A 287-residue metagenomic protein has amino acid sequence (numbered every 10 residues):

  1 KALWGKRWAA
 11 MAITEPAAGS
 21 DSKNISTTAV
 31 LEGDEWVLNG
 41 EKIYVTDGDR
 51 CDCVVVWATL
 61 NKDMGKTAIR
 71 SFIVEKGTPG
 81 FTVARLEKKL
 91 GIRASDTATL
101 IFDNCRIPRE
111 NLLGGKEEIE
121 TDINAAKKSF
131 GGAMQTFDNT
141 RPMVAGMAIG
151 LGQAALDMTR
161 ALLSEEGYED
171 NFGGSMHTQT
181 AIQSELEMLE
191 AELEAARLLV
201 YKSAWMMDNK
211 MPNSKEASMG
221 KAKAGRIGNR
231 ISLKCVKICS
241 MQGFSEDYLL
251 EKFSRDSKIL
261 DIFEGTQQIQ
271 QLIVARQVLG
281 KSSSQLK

Functional and structural regions predicted by a protein language model:
K1-K6, T46-C53, G65, M207-M211 (+1 more regions): Internal helix-loop-helix
G5-T14: A short, Trp-centered hydrophobic/proline-enriched beta-strand micro-motif
A17-S20, Y44-D47, D63, K89-D96: Short Gly/Pro-enriched turn/cap motifs at secondary-structure boundaries
T27-V30: A structural signal for short hydrophobic beta-strand segments in well-ordered beta-sheet cores
E35, N39-V83: A short core secondary-structure module
T82-E194, L260, Q285: Glycine-rich beta->alpha junctions and the first turn(s) of the following alpha-helix
L163-Y168, F172-G173, E190-A224, S232 (+1 more regions): C-terminal helix-coil-helix/basic helical segment that borders enzyme active sites and/or dimer interfaces and provides
C239-K287: Glycine-rich phosphate/cofactor-binding loops in nucleotide/flavin-utilizing enzymes
